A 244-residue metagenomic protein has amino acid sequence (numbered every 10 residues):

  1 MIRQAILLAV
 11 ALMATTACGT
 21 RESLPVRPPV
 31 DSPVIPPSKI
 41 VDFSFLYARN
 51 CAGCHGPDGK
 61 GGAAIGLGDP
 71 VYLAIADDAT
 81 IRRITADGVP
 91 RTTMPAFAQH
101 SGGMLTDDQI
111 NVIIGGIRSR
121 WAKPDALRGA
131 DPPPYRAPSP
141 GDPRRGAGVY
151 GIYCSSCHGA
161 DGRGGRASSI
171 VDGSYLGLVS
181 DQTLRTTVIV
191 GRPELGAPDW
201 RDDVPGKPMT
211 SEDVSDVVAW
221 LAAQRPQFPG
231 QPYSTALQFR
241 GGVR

Functional and structural regions predicted by a protein language model:
M1-I6: Bacterial N-terminal signal peptides that target proteins for export
L7-L12: Hydrophobic alpha-helical targeting segments used for export or membrane insertion
A14-A17: C-terminal motif of bacterial Sec signal peptides marking the signal peptidase cleavage site
G19-P33, P37, V41, F45-A48 (+3 more regions): Flexible coil segments in periplasmic/lumen-exposed cytochrome c-class electron-transfer proteins
P33-P37, S44, K60-A86, A96 (+5 more regions): Gly/Gly-Pro-rich "capping" loops immediately C-terminal to redox-active cysteine motifs in periplasmic/lumenal
N50, H55-D58, Y153, D161 (+2 more regions): Conserved functional loop/turn residues at catalytic and ligand-binding sites
N50-G53, P57-G61, I65-I84, P90-A96 (+3 more regions): Intrinsically disordered, glycine/charged-rich N-terminal periplasmic/extracytoplasmic linker segments that lie
V89-P90, R192: Calcium-coordinating acidic loop motifs
